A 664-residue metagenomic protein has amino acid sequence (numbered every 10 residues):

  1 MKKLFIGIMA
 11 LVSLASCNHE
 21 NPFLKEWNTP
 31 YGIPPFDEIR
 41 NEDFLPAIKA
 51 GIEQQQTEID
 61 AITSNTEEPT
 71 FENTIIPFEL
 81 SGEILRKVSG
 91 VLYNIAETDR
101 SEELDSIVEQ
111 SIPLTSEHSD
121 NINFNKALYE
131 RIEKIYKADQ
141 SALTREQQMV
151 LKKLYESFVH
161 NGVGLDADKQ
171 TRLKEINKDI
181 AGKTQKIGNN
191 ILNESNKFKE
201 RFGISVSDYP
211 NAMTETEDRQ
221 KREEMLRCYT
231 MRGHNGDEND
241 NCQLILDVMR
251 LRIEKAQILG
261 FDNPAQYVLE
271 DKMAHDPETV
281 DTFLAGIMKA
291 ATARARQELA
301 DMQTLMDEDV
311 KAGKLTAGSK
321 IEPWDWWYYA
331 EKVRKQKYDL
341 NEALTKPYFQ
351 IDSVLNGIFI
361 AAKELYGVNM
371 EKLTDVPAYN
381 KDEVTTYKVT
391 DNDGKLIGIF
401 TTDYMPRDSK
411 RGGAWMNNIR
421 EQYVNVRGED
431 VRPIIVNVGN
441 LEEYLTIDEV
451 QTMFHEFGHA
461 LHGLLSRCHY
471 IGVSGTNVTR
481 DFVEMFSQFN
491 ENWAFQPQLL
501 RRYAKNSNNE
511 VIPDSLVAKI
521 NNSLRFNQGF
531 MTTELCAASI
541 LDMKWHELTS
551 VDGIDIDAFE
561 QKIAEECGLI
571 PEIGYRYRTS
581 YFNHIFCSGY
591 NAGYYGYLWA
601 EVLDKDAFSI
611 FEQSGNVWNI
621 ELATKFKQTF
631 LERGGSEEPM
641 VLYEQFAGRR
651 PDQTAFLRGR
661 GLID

Functional and structural regions predicted by a protein language model:
L4-V12: Sec-dependent N-terminal signal peptides
A15-S16: C-terminal motif of bacterial Sec signal peptides marking the signal peptidase cleavage site
H19-R40, A50, Q336, S353 (+9 more regions): C-terminal, non-catalytic "cap/extension" segments appended to globular domains
E20-E200, F611: N-terminal helix-rich structural modules
N28-D43, L92-S111, E133-E175, I204-E217 (+7 more regions): Short His/Asp/Glu-rich catalytic/ion-coordination signatures at enzyme active sites or charged loops
E83-N94, K152, E156, L226-T230 (+3 more regions): Short, hydrophobic/amphipathic alpha-helical patches that form generic packing surfaces within helical domains
V150, G182, N189, S195-S205 (+8 more regions): Active-site-proximal, well-structured secondary-structure segments within enzyme catalytic domains
L441-M453: Short pre-active-site segment immediately N-terminal to the catalytic Zn-binding motif
